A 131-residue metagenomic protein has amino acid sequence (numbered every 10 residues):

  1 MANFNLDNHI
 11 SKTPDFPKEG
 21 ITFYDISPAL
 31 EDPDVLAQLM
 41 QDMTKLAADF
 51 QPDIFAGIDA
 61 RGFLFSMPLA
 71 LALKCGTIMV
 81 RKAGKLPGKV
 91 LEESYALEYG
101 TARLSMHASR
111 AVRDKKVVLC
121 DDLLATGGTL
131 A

Functional and structural regions predicted by a protein language model:
M1-A131: PRPP-associated nucleotide enzymes
